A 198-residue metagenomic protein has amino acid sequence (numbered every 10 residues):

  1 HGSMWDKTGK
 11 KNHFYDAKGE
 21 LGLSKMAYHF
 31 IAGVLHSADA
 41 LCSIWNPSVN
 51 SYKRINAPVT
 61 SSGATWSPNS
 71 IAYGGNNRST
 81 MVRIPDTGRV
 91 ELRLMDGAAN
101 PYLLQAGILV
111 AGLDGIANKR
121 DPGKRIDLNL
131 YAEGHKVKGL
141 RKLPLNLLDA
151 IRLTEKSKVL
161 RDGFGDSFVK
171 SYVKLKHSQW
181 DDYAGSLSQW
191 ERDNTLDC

Functional and structural regions predicted by a protein language model:
H1-I126, A132-L140: Active-site capping/gating regions of soluble enzymes
L130-C198: Acidic, glycine-enriched catalytic cores built around paired aspartates
